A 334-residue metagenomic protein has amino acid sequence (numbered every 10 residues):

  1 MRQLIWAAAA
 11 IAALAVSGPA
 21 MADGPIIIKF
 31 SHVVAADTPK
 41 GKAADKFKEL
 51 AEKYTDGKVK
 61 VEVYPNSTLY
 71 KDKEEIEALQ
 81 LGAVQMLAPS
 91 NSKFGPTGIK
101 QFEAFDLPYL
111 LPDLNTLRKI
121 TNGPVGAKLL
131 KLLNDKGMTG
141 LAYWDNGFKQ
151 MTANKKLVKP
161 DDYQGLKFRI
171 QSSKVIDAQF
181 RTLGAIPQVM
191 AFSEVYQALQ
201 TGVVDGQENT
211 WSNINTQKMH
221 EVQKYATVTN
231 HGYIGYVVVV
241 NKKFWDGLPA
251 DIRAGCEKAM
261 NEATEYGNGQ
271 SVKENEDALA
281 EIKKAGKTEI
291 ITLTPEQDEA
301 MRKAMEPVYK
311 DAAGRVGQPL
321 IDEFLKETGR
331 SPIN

Functional and structural regions predicted by a protein language model:
M1-A7: Bacterial N-terminal signal peptides that target proteins for export
A7-A15: Bacterial N-terminal signal peptides
S17-P19: N-terminal signal peptide c-region/cleavage motif recognized by signal peptidases
D23-T116, P124-N334: N-terminal secretory/targeting leader peptides
